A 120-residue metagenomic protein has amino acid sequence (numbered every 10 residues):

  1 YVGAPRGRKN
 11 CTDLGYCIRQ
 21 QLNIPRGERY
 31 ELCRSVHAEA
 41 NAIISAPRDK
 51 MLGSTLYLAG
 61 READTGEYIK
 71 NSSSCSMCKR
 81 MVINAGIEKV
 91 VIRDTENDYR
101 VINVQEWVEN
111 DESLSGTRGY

Functional and structural regions predicted by a protein language model:
Y1-Y120: Zinc-dependent deaminase catalytic domain
